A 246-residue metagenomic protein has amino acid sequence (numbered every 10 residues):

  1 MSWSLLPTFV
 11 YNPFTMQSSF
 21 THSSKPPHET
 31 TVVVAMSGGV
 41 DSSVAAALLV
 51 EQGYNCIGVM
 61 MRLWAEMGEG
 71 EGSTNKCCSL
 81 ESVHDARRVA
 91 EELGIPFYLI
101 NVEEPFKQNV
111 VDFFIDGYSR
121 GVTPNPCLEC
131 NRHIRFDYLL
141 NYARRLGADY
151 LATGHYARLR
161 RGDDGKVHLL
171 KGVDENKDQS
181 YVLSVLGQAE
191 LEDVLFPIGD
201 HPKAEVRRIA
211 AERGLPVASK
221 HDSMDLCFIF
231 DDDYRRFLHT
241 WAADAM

Functional and structural regions predicted by a protein language model:
L6: Acidic, metal/ion-coordinating pockets
P13-F14, E103, C227, M246: Intrinsic disorder/low-complexity detector
F14-V185, L195, K203-V206: ATP-dependent adenylation/nucleotidyltransferase module used to activate substrates
V185-M246: Internal nucleotide-binding/catalytic subdomain
